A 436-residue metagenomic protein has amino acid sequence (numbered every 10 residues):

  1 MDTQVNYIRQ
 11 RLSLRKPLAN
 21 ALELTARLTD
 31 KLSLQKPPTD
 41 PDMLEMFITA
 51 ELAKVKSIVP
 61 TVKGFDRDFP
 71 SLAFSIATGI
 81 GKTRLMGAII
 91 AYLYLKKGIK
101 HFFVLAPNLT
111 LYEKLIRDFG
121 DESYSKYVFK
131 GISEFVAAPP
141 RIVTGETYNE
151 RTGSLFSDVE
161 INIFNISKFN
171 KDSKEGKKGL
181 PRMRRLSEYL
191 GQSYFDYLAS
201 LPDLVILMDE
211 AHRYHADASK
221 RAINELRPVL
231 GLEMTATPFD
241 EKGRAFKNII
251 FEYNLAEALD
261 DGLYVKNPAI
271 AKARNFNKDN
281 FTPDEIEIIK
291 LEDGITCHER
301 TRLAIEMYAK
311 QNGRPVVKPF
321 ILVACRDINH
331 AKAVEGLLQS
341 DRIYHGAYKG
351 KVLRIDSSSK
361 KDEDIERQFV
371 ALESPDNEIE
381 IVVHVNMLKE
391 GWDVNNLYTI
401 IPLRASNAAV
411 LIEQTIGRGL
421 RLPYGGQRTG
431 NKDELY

Functional and structural regions predicted by a protein language model:
M1-L263, N280, R314-V316, M387-E390 (+1 more regions): N-terminal helicase ATP-binding lobe
S13-L22, T78-M86, L111, F281-R302 (+4 more regions): Phosphate/oxyanion-binding active-site loops and adjacent basic polyanion-contact surfaces
T25-D30, V55-P60, A88-A91, L115-S125 (+6 more regions): Short, well-ordered amphipathic alpha-helices
E134-G153, L322-N329, I355-E363, Y436: Short, conserved secondary-structure transition motifs
H215-D217, F276, K332, W392 (+1 more regions): Extracytoplasmic/secreted cell-surface and envelope-processing proteins
F246-S358: Conserved interdomain linker/interface between the two RecA-like ATPase lobes of SF2 helicase motors
S357-Y436: Conserved RecA-like P-loop NTPase helicase motor core
